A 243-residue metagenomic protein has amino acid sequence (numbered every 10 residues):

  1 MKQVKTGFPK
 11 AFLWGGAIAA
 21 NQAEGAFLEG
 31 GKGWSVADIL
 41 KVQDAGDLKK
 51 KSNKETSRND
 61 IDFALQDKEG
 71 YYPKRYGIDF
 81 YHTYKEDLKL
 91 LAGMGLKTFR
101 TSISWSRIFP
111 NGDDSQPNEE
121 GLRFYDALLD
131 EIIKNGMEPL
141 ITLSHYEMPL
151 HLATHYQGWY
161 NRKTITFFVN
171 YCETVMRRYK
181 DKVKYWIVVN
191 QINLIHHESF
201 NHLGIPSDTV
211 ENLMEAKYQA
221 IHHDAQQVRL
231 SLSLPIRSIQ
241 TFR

Functional and structural regions predicted by a protein language model:
K2-K68, N111-D113, L122-R243: Active-site region of glycoside hydrolase catalytic domains
G70-Y76: Surface-exposed cleft-lining segments at the edges of enzyme active sites
G77-L91, I165-V175: Short, acidic/polar
D79, Q116-N118, N161: Poly-acidic low-complexity segments
T83-S104, E138: Catalytic domains of carbohydrate-active enzymes, especially glycoside hydrolases
K97, S106-I108, Y146-M148: A short acidic, glycine/proline-enriched capping/turn motif at secondary-structure boundaries, especially helix N-cap
I103-P117: Glycine-rich, proline-tolerant flexible connector loops at the mouths of alpha/beta enzymes
